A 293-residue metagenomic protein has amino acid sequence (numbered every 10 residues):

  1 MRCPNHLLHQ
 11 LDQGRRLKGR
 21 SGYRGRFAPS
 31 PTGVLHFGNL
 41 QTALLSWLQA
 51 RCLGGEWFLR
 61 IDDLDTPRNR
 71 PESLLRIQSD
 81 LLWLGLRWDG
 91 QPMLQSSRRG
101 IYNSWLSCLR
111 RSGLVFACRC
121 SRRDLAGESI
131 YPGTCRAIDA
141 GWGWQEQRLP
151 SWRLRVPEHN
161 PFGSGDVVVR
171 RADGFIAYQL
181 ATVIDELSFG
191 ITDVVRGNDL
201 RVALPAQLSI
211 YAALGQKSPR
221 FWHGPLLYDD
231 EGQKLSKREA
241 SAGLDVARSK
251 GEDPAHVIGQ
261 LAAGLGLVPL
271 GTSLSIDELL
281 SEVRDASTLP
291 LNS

Functional and structural regions predicted by a protein language model:
M1-V34, C52, L84, G143 (+2 more regions): Non-catalytic terminal extensions that flank enzyme cores
R2-I130, D199-Q216, S273: N-terminal Rossmann-like or analogous alpha/beta NTP/dinucleotide-binding catalytic cores that position adenine
P29, R60, L64, P92 (+4 more regions): A near-ubiquitous, low-amplitude feature marking generic local secondary-structure context
P92-S97, L154, G215-P219, D230-Q233 (+1 more regions): Low-complexity, flexible helical/coil segments
S107-R111, L187, R248, A262: Alpha-helix boundary recognition
A117, R122-R248, P269, S293: Active-site cores that bind ATP or allylic diphosphates and position pyrophosphate for catalysis
